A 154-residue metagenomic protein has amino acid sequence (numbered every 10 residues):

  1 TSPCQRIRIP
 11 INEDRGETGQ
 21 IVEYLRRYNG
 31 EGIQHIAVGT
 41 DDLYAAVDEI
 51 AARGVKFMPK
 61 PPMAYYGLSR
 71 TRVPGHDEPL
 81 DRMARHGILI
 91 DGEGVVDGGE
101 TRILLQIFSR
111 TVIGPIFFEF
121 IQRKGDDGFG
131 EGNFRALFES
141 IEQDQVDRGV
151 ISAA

Functional and structural regions predicted by a protein language model:
T1-A154: Glyoxalase I/VOC metalloenzyme domain signal
